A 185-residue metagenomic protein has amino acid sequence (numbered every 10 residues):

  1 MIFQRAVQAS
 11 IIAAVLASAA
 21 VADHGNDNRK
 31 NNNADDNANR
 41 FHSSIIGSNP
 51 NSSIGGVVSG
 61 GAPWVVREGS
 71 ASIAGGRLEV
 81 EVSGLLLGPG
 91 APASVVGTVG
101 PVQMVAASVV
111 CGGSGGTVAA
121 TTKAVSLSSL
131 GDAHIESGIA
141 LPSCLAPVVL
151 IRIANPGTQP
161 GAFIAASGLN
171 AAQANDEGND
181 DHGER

Functional and structural regions predicted by a protein language model:
M1-A9: Bacterial N-terminal signal peptides that target proteins for export
A9-A17: Bacterial N-terminal signal peptides
A22-G75, N170-N175: N-terminal segment immediately downstream of the Sec signal-peptide cleavage site in secreted/extracellular proteins
G56-P101: Short, surface-exposed binding/anchoring microloops in extracellular/periplasmic proteins
R77, V102-A106, V148: Exposed beta-strand and adjacent loop surfaces of beta-rich binding modules that mediate intermolecular recognition
G84-L86, C111-G113, N155: A mature extracytoplasmic/lumenal domain signature
A93-G115: Extended low-complexity, serine/threonine- and proline-enriched intrinsically disordered segments
G115-G178, G183-R185: Helix-rich interaction surfaces within compact, conserved domain-sized segments that mediate assembly or partner
